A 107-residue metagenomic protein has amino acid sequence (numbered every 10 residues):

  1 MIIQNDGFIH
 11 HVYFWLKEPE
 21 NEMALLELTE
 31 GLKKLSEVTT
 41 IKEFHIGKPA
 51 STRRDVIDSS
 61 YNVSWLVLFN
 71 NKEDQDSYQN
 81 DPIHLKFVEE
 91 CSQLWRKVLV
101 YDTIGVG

Functional and structural regions predicted by a protein language model:
M1-N62, N70-S77, T103-G107: Short S/T/G/P-rich N-terminal loop/turn motif that feeds into the first structured element of a domain
V38-I41, H84, K97: A general structural signal for well-ordered secondary-structure junctions
K72-Q93: C-terminal structural segments of small proteins and small subunits
E90-G107: Charge-dense polyanion-binding interfaces
